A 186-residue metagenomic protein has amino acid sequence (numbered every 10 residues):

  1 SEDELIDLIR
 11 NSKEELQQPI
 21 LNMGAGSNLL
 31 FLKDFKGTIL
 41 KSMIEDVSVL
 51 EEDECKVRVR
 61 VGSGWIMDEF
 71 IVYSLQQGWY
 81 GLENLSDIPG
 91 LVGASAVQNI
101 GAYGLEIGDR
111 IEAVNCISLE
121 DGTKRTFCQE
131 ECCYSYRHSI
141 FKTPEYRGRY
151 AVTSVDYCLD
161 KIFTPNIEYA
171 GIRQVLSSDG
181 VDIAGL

Functional and structural regions predicted by a protein language model:
S1, I66, E106, C128 (+1 more regions): A diffuse structural propensity rather than consistent per-protein peaks
E2-V114, S118-E120: Anion-binding (especially nucleotide phosphate/pyrophosphate-binding) glycine-rich loop and adjoining beta-alpha core
K124-L186: Phosphate/pyrophosphate- and phosphate-bearing ligand-binding catalytic cores of soluble enzymes
